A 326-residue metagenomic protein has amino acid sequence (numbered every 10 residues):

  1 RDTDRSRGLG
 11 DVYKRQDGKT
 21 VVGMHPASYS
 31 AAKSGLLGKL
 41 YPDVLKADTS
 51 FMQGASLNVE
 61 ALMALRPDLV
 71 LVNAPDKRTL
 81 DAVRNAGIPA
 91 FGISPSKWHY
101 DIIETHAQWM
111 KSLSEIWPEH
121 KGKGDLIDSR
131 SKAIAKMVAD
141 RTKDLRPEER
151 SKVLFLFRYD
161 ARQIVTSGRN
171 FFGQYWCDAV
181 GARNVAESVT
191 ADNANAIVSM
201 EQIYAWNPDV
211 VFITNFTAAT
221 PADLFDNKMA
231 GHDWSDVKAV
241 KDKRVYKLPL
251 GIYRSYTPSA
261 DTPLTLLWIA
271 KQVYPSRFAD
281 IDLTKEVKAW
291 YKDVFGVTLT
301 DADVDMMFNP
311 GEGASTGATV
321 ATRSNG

Functional and structural regions predicted by a protein language model:
D2-L9: Positively charged, low-complexity/disordered segments
R7, A27-S30, L69-V70, P75-T79 (+5 more regions): Solvent-exposed loop/turn segments at secondary-structure junctions within structured extracellular/periplasmic domains
G10-L65, L69, V185: A short, structured surface patch at a secondary-structure boundary
V22-H25, L69-N73, A90-S94, S151-F157 (+4 more regions): Structural recognition of the beta-strand scaffold that forms the well-ordered cores of secreted hydrolase catalytic
M52-Q53, V59-V72, S199-F216: Proline-aspartate-enriched helix->loop->beta-strand connector
T79-R162, E187, V240, K247-P310 (+1 more regions): Extracytoplasmic substrate-binding proteins
S167-N195: Alpha-helical, coiled-coil/dimerization segments enriched in small aliphatic residues
N195-K247: A contiguous binding-surface segment within folded domains or other stable secondary-structure elements
